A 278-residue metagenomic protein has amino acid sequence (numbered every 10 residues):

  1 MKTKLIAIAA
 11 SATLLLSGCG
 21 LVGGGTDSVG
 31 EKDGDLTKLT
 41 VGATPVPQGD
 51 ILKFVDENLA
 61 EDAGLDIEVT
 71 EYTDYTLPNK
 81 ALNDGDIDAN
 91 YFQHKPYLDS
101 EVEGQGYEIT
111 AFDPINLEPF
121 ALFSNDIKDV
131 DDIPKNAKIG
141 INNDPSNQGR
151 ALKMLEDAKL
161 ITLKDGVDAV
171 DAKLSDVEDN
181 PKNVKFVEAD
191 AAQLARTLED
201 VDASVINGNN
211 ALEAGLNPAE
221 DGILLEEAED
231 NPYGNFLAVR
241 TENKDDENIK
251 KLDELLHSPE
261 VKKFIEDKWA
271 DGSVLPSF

Functional and structural regions predicted by a protein language model:
M1-V22: Secretory targeting and sorting signals
L16-L36: Bacterial lipoprotein signal-peptidase II cleavage site
K38, P45-E68: Short, polar/charged alpha-helical segment
V69-K80, D168-R196: Short helix-initiation/N-cap motifs at beta->coil->alpha
S100-F112, I127, D200, V205 (+1 more regions): Ligand-binding "clamshell"
F112-I161, K262: A conserved helix-loop-strand patch within extracytoplasmic ligand-binding domains of the periplasmic binding
P119-V130, Y233-D246: A bilobed periplasmic-binding-protein/Venus flytrap-type ligand-binding module shared by bacterial periplasmic
N147-E156, L256-P276: Periplasmic-binding protein-like
